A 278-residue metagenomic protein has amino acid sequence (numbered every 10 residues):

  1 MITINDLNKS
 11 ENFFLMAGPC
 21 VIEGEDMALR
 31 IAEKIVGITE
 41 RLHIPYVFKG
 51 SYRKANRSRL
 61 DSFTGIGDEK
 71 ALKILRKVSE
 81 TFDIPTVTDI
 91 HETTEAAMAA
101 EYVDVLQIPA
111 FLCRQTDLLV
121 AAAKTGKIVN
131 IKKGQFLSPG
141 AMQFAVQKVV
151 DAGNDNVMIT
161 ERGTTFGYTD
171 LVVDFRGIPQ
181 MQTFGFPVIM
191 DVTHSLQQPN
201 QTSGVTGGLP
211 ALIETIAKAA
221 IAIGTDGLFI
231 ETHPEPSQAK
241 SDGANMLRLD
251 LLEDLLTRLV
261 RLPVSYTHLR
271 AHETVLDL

Functional and structural regions predicted by a protein language model:
M1-L15, L269: N-terminal amphipathic alpha-helix/helix-capping segment at the start of soluble metabolic enzymes
L15-A17, Y46-G50, T86-T88, L106-I108 (+4 more regions): Hydrophobic faces of well-ordered beta-strands that scaffold small-molecule active sites in alpha/beta enzyme cores
P19-G24, K49-I66, P234-S241: Glycine-rich, proline-tolerant flexible connector loops at the mouths of alpha/beta enzymes
F48, T267-T274: Conserved small/polar residues in nucleotide/adenosyl-binding loops
T64-D83, A122, Q180-G185, L247-P263: Alpha-helix-loop-beta-strand connector modules within alpha/beta enzyme cores
I66-D68, T94-E95, A110-G126, L137-A145 (+1 more regions): Active-site-adjacent beta->alpha loops and helix N-cap segments on the catalytic face of soluble alpha/beta enzymes
I84-E92, D104-Q115, I128-P139, T160-R162: Catalytic beta/alpha-barrel core
K133-F229: Catalytic alpha/beta core domains of metabolic enzymes, predominantly
